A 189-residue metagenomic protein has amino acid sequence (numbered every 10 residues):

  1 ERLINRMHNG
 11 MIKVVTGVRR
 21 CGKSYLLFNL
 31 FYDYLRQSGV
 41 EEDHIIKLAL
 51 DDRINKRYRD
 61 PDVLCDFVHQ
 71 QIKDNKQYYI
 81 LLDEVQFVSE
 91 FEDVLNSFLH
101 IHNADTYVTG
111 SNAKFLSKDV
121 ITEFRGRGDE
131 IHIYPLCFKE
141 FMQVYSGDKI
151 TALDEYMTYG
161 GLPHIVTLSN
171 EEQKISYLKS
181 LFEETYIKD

Functional and structural regions predicted by a protein language model:
E1-G10: Pre-Walker A adenine-sensing motif
V15: Hydrophobic anchor at the beta1->P-loop junction of P-loop NTPases
V18: P-loop (Walker A) phosphate-binding loop of NTP-binding proteins
S24: Walker A/P-loop
I46-K76: Short glycine-rich substrate-engagement loop in P-loop NTPases that contacts/grips substrate
D105-S111, H132, F141: Structural recognition of the conserved hydrophobic beta-strand(s) that form the central parallel beta-sheet of P-loop
K114-D129, V144-S146: Short regulatory helix/loop adjacent to the ATP-binding pocket of P-loop NTPases
K139-D189: Interdomain hinge/linker elements that couple catalytic modules in large macromolecular machines
